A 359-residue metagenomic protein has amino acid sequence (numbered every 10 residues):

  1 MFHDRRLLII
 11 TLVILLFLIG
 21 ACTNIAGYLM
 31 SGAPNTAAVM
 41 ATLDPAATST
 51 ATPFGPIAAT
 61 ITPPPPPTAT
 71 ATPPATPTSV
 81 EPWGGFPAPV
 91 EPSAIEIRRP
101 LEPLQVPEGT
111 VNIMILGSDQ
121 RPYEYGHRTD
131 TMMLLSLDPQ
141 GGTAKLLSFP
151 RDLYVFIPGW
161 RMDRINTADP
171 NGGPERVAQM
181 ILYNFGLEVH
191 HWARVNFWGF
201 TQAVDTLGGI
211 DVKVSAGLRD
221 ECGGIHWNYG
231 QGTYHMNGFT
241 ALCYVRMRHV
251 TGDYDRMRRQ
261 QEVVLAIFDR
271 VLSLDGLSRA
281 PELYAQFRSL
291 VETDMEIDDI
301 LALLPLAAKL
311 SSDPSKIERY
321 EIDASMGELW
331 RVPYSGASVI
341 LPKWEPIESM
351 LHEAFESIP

Functional and structural regions predicted by a protein language model:
F2-L7, A21-P359: Non-catalytic, solvent-exposed segments at the cell envelope interface
L7-F17: Sec-dependent N-terminal signal peptides
